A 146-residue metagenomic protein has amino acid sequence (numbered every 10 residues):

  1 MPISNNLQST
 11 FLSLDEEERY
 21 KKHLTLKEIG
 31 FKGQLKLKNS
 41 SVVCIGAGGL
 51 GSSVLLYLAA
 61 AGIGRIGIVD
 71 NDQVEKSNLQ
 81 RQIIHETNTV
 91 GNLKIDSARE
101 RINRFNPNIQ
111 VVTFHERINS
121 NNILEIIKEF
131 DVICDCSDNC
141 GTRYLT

Functional and structural regions predicted by a protein language model:
M1-T146: Adenine nucleotide-associated cytosolic modules
